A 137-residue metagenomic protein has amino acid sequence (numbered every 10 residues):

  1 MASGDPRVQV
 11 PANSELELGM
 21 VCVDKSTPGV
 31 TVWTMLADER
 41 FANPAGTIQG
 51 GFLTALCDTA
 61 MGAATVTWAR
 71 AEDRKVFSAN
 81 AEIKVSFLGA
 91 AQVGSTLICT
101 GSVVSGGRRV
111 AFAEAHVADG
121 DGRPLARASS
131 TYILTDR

Functional and structural regions predicted by a protein language model:
M1-R137: Terminal targeting signals and extreme-terminal segments of soluble enzymes
